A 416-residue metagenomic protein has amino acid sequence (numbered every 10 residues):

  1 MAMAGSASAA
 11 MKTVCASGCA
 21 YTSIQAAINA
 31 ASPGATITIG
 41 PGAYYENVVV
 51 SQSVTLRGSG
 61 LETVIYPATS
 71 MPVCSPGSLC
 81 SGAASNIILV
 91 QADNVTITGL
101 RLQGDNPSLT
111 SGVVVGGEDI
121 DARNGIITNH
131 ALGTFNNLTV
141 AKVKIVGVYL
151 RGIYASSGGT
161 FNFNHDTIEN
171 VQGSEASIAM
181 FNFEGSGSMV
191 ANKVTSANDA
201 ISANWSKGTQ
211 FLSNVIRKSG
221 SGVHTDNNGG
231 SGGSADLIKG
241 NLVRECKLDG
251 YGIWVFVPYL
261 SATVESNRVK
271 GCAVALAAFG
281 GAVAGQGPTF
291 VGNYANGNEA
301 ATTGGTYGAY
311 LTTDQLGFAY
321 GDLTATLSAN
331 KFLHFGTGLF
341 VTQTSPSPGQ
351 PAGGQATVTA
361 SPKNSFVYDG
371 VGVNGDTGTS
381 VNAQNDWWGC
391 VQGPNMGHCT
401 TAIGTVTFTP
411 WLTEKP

Functional and structural regions predicted by a protein language model:
A2-A26, A30, P41-A43, G60-E62: Right-handed parallel beta-helix/beta-solenoid
Q25, N29-P33, Y44-R57, V64-G99 (+4 more regions): Extracellular beta-strand-rich solenoid/capping regions of secreted or surface-exposed proteins that bind or remodel
S32, S51-Q52, G60, A92-D93 (+26 more regions): Parallel beta-helix/beta-solenoid
T36, Y44-V50, L61, Y66-S70 (+12 more regions): Short glycine/acidic-rich loop motifs that flank beta-strands on beta-rich extracellular proteins
N47, S51-S53, Y294, G305-A383: Predominantly extracellular beta-rich ligand-binding scaffolds that present long acidic/polar faces for carbohydrate
S59-T63, L100, V143, P351 (+1 more regions): Extracellular beta-strand-rich, repetitive "passenger/adhesive" scaffolds that bind or process carbohydrates
G378, N382-P416: Extracellular/surface-exposed low-complexity segments
